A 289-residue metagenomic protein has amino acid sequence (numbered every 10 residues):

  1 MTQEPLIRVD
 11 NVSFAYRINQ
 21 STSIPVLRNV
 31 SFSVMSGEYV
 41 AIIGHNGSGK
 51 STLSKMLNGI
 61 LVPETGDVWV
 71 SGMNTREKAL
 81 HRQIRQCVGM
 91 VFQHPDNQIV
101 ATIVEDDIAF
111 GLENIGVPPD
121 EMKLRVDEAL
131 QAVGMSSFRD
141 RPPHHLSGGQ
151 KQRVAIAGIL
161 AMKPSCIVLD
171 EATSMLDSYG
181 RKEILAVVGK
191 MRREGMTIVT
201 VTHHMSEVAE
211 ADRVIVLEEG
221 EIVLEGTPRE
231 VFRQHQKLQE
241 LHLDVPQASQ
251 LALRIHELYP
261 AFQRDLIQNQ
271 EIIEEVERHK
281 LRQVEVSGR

Functional and structural regions predicted by a protein language model:
I43-H45: The feature captures the beta-strand-to-loop junction immediately N-terminal to the Walker
N58: Helix-to-loop junction immediately C-terminal to a conserved catalytic motif
D67-Q83: ABC ATPase NBD Q-loop/coupling interface
D120-F138: Conserved ABC ATPase "signature" region
P142-L146, Q150: Conserved ABC ATPase signature
I167-D170: Catalytic Walker B motif of ABC-type/P-loop ATPase nucleotide-binding domains
G220-E221: Conserved ABC ATPase "signature" C-loop
